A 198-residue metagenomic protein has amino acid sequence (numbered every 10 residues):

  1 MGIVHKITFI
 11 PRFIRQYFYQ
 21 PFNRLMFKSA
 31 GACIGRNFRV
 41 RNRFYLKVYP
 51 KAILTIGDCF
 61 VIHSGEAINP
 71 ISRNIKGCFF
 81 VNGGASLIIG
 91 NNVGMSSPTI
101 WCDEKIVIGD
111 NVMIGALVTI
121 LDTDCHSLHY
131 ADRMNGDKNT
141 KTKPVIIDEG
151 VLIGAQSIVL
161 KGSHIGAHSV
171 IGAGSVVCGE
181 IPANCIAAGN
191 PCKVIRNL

Functional and structural regions predicted by a protein language model:
M1-L121, D148-E149, S157, A167 (+2 more regions): Domain-scale signature associated with acetyltransferase and cell-envelope carbohydrate enzymes
G109-T142: Histidine/lysine/aspartate-rich catalytic loop segments that bind and position anionic ligands
A116, A173-G174: Active-site-proximal glycine-rich helix-loop-beta segment
T123-A131, G166-H168, P182-N184: Short conserved catalytic/interaction loops centered on acidic-Pro-aromatic/His motifs
L128, G179, V194-N197: A short beta-to-alpha transition loop/helix N-cap that caps and shapes the active-site region
P144-V145, G162-S163, H168, C178 (+1 more regions): A short, glycine- and basic residue-enriched loop/turn that sits immediately adjacent to a domain's principal
